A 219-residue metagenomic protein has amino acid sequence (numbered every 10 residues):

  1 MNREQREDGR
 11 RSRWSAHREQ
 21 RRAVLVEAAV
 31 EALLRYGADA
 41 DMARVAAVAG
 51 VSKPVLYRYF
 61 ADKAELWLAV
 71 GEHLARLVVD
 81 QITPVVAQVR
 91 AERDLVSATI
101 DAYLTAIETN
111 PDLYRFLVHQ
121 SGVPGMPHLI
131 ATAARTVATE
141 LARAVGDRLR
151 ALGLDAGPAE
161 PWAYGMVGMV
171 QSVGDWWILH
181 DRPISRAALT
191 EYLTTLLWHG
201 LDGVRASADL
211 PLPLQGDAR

Functional and structural regions predicted by a protein language model:
M1-Q20, G153-L154, R205-R219: N-terminal intrinsically disordered/low-complexity leader segments
M1-V48, E65-L68: Basic, helix-initiating cap at the start of DNA-binding domains
L25-L33, V78, I82, Y103: Short hydrophobic clusters on alpha-helical segments that form packing/core surfaces in small helical domains
G50-F60: Short hydrophobic/aromatic patch on the recognition helix
V70-V96, V118, L141: Amphipathic alpha-helical linker/stalk segments
P84-D112, A163-M166, T190: Hydrophobic alpha-helical connector segments
T105-R143, G153-A156, L179, P183 (+1 more regions): Short secondary-structure transition hinges
G125-R150, E160-G168, S172-D175, A188-E191 (+1 more regions): Amphipathic alpha-helical packing segments from all-alpha helical-bundle domains
